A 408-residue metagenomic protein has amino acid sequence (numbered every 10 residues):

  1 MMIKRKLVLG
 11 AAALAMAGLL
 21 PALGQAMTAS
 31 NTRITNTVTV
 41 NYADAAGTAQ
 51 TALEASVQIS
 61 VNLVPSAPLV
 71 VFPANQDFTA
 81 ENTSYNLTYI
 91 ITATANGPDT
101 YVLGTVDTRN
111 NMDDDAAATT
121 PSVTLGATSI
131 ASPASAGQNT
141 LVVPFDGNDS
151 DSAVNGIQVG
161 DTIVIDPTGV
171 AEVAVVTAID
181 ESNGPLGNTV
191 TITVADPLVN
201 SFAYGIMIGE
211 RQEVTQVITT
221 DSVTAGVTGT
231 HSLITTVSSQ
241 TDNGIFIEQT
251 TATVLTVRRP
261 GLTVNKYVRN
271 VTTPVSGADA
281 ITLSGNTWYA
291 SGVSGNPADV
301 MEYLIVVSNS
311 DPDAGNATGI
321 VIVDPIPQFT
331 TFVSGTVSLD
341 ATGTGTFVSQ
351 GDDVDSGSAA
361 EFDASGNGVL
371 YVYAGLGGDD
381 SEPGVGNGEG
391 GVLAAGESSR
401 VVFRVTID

Functional and structural regions predicted by a protein language model:
M2-G24: Gram-negative bacterial Sec-dependent N-terminal signal peptides
M2-I3, L23-G137, V143-D408: Exported/extracytosolic protein signature
